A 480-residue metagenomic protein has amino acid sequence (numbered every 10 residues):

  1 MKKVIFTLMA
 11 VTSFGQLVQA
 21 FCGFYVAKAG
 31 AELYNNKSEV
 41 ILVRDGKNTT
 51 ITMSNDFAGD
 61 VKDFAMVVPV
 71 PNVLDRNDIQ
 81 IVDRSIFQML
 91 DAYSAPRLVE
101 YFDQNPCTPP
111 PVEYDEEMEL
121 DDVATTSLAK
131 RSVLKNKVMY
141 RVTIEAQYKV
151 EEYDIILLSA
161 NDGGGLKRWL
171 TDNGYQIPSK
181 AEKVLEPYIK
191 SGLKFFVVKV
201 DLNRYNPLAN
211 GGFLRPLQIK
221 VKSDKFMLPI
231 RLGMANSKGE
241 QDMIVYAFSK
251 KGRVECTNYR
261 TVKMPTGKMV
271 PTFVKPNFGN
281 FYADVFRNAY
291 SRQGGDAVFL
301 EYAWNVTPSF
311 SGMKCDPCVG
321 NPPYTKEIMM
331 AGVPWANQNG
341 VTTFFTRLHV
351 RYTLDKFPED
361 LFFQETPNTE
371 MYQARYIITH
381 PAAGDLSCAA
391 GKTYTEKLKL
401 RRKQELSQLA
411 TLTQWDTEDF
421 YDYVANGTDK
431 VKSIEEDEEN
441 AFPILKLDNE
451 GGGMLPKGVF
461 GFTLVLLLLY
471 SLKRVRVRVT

Functional and structural regions predicted by a protein language model:
F14-A20: Sec/Tat signal peptide C-region and signal peptidase I cleavage site
G23-L33, V123-T126, K180-D422, T428-K432 (+2 more regions): Accessory, solvent-exposed terminal regions and/or long lumenal/extracellular loops of proteins
V43-P106, L166-P187, G192: Surface-exposed, glycine/proline- and aromatic-rich loop segments on solvent-exposed faces across compartments
Q80-V150: A cross-kingdom signal targeting lumenal/periplasmic-facing segments of multi-pass membrane and secretory-pathway
L128-R141, E145, S159-V198: Covalent nucleotidyltransferase core used to form phosphodiester bonds in nucleic acids
I444-G461: Juxtamembrane/start-of-transmembrane alpha-helix segments at the extracytoplasmic/lumenal side of membrane anchors
V459-R474: A cross-kingdom C-terminal cell-surface attachment/processing module
V477-T480: Cytoplasmic C-terminal tails of single-pass
